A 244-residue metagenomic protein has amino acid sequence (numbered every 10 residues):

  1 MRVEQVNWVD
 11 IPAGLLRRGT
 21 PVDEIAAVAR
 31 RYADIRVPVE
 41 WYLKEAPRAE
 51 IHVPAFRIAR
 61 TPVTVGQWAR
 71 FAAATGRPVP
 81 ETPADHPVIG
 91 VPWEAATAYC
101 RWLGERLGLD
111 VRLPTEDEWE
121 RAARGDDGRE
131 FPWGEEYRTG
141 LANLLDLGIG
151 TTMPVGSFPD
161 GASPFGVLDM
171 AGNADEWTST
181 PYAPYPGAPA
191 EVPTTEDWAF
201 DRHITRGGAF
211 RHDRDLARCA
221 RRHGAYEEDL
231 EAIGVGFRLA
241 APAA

Functional and structural regions predicted by a protein language model:
M1-T75, W93-E94, R101, E105 (+2 more regions): Short, compositionally biased
I11, R17, V22-A26, R30-E40 (+2 more regions): Functional-site microenvironments in short loops/helix caps that host divalent-cation chemistry
